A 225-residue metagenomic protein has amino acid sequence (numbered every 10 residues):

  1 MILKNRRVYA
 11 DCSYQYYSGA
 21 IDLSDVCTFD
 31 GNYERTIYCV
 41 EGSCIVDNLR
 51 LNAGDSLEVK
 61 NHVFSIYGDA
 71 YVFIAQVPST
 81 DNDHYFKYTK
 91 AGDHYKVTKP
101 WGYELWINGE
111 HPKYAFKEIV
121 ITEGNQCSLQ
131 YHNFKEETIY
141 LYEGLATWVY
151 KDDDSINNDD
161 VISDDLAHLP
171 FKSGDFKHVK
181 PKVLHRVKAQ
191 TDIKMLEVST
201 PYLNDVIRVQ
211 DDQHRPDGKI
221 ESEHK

Functional and structural regions predicted by a protein language model:
M1-I2, Y33-R35, D47, A53-E58 (+4 more regions): Cytosolic regulatory regions built on CNB/CRP/Popeye-like sensor folds
M1-T28, G92-E136, A167: A short glycine-rich, His/Asp/Glu-containing loop-to-beta-strand
D22-D25, G54-S56, K60-H62, D69 (+5 more regions): Tight coil/turn sites that cap or link beta-strands
D25, G31-D47, N133-N158: Glycine- and acidic-residue-biased ligand/ion/polar-headgroup-sensing regions
V46, I74, S128-L129, W148-Y150 (+1 more regions): Short hydrophobic/aromatic-rich beta-strand segments that constitute the beta-sheet cores of beta-sandwich/beta-barrel
D47-H62, D152-L184: Short acidic-glycine-tyrosine-enriched beta hairpin
Y67-K99, D154-D164, L184-R186, Q190-K225: Double-stranded beta-helix
